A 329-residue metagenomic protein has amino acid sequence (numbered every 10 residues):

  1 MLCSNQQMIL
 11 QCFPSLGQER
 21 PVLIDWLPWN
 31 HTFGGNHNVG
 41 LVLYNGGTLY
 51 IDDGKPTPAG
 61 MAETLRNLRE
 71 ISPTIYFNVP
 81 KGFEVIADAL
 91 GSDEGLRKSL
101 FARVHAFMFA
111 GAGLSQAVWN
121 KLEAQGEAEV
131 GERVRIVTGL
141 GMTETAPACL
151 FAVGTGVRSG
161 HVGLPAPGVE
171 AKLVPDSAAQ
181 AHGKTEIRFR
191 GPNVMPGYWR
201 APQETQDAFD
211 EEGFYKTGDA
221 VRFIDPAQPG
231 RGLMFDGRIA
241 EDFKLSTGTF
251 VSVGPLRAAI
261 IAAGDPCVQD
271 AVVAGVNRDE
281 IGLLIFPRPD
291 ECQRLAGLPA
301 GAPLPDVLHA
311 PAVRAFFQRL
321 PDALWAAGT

Functional and structural regions predicted by a protein language model:
M1-D25: Conserved adenylate-forming
Q18-P21, N45, Y50-G183, P192 (+3 more regions): Conserved adenylate-forming
W26-G46, T143-A146: Conserved coil-to-alpha-helix start sites within the AMP-binding
A179-L245: Conserved ATP-binding/catalytic segment of the ANL
V194, Q228-A259, C292-P311: Adenylate-forming
G218-A220, A263-E291: C-terminal boundary motif of the adenylate-forming
F243, Q269-G275, R314-T329: Conserved C-terminal "lid"/linker of ANL adenylate-forming enzymes
